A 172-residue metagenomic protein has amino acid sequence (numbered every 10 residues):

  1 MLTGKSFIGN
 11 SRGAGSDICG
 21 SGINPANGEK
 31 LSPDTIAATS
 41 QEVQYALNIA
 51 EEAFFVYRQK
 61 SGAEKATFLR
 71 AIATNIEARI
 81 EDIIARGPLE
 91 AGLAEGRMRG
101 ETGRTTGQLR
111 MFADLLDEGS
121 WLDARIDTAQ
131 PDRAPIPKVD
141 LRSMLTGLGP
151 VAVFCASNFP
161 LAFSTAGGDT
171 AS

Functional and structural regions predicted by a protein language model:
M1-I136: N-terminal Rossmann-like NAD(P)+-binding subdomain of aldehyde/semialdehyde dehydrogenases
T128-S172: Conserved small-residue-rich beta-alpha loop and adjacent elements that most often cradle the phosphate/pyrophosphate
